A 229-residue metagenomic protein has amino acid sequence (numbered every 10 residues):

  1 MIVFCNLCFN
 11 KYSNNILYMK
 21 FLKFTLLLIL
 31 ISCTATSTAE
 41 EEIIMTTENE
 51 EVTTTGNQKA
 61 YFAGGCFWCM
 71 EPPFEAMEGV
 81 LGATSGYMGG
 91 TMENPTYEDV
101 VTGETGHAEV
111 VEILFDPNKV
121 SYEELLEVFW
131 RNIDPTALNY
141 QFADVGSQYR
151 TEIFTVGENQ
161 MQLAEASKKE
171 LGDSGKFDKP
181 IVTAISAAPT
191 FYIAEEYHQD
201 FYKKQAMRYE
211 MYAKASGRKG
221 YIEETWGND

Functional and structural regions predicted by a protein language model:
C5-C8: Cysteine-centered motifs
K20-L27: Sec-dependent signal peptide recognition, specifically the positively charged N-region followed immediately by
C33-D229: Flexible coil/turn and secondary-structure edge motifs
